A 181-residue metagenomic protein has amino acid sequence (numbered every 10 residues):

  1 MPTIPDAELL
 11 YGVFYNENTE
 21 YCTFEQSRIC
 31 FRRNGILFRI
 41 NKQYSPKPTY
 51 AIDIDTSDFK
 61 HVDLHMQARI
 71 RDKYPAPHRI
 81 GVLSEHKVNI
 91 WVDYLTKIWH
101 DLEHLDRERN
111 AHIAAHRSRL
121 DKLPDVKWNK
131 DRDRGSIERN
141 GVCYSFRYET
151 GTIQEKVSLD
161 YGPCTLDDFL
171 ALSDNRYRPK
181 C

Functional and structural regions predicted by a protein language model:
M1-I36, H100-R132: Negatively charged, low-complexity tracts enriched in Asp/Glu with abundant Ser/Thr
M1-T3, R178-C181: Short intrinsically disordered terminal tails
E8, T56, D63, Q67 (+7 more regions): Residue-level detector of alpha-helical secondary structure
L10-E20, R39, H78, I90 (+3 more regions): Charge-dense, helix-prone N-terminal extensions
T23-S27, S45-P48, N129-R134, R147-T150: A short, compositionally biased
G35-H86, V142-A171: Intrinsically disordered, low-complexity regulatory segments enriched in Ser/Thr/Pro and charged residues
